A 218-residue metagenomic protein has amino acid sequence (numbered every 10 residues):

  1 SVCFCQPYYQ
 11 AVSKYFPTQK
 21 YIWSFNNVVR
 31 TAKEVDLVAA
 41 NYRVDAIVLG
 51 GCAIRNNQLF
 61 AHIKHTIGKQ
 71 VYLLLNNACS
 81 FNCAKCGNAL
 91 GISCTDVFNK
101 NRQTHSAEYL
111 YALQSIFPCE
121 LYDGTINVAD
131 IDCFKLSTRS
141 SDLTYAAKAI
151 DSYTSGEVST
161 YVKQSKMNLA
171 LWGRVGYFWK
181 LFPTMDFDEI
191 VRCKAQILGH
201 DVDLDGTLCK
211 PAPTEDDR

Functional and structural regions predicted by a protein language model:
S1-E34, V44-R218: Active-site pocket-lining/capping segments in soluble small-molecule metabolic enzymes
V38-Y42: Basic, amphipathic N-terminal segments that precede the first structured/catalytic domain
